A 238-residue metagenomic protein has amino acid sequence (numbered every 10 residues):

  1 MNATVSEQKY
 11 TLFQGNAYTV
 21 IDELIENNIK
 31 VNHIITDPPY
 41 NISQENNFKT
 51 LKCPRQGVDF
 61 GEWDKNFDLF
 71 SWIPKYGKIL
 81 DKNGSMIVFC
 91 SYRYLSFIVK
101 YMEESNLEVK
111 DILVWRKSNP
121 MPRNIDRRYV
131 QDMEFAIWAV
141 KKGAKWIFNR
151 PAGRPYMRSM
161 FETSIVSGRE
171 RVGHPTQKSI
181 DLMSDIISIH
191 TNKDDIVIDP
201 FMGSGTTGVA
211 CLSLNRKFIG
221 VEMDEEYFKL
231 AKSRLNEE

Functional and structural regions predicted by a protein language model:
M1-V221, E226-K229: Core catalytic lobe of class I
F228, K232-E238: C-terminal helical cap(s) of enzyme catalytic domains, especially alpha/beta-barrels
